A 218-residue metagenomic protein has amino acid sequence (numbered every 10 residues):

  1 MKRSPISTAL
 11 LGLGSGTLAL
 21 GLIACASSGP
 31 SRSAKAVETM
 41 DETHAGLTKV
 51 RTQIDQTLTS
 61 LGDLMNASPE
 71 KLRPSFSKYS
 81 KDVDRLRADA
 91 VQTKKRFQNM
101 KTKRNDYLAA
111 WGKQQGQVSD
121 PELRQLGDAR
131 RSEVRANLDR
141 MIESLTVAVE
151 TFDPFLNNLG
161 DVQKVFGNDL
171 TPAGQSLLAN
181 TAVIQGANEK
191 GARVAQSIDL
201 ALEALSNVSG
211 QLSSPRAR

Functional and structural regions predicted by a protein language model:
K2-G14: Bacterial N-terminal signal peptides that target proteins for export
G21-A24: C-terminal motif of bacterial Sec signal peptides marking the signal peptidase cleavage site
A26, Q185-R218: Charge-rich amphipathic alpha-helical interaction elements
A26-A88: Immediate post-signal-peptide N-terminus of mature secreted/exported proteins
V37-A45, R87-F97, M141-V149: Short, charge/polar-rich alpha-helical segments
P69-K113: Mid-chain, structured segments of secreted extracytoplasmic proteins
Y79, V83, R130-V134, L138 (+1 more regions): Short amphipathic alpha-helical coiled-coil/interface segments
R96, M100-T181, Q196, A201-A204 (+1 more regions): Extended amphipathic alpha-helical interaction segments
